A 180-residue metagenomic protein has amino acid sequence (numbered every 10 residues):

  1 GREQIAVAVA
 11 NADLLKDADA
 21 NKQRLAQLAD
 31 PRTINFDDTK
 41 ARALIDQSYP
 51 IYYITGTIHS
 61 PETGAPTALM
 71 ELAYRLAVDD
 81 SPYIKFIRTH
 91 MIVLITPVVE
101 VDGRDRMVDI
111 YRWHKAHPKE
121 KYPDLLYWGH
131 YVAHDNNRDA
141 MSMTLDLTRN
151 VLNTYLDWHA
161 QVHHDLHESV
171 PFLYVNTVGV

Functional and structural regions predicted by a protein language model:
Q4-P31, T39-Y49, T63-L72, K85-M143 (+2 more regions): Surface-exposed loop and adjacent secondary-structure segments within mature catalytic domains
P50, Q161: Conserved acidic residues
Y53-I54: Structural motif
T57-H59: Conserved phosphate/anionic-ligand binding catalytic regions in large, soluble enzymes, centered on
Y74-S81, M141, L156-A160: Sec-exported extracytoplasmic/periplasmic mature domains
D146-W158: Short, well-structured alpha-helical segments in soluble
